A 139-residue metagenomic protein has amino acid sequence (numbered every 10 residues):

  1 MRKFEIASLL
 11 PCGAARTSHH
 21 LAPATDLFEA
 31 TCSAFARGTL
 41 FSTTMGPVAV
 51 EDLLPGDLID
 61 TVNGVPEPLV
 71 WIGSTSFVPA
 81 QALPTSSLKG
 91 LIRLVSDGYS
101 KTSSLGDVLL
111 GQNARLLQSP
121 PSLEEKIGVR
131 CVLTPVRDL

Functional and structural regions predicted by a protein language model:
M1-S42, P47: N-terminal, Lys/Arg-enriched amphipathic/low-complexity engagement segments that precede the first folded domain
F35, P47-L54, I59, T102: Short, well-ordered loop/turn sites that connect or cap secondary structure elements
A36-T43, V62-P66, W71-L139: Long beta-strand-rich cores associated with HINT superfamily self-processing modules
